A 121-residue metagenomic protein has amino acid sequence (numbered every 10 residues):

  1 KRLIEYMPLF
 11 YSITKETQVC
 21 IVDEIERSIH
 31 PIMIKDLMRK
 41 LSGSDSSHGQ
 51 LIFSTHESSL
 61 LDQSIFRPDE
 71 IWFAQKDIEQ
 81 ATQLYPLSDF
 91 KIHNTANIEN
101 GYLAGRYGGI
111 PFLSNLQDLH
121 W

Functional and structural regions predicted by a protein language model:
K1-I21, D36: GG-anchored amphipathic helix commonly corresponding to the ABC/SMC/Rad50 NBD signature/C-loop
R2, S28-I29, S59-L61: Flexible loop/turn segments at secondary-structure boundaries
K15, R27-P31: Conserved D-loop-proximal element of ABC-family nucleotide-binding domains
E16, D36-W121: C-terminal lobe/lid and adjacent interdomain/linker elements of RecA-like ASCE P-loop ATPase modules
D23-I25: Walker B catalytic acidic pair
